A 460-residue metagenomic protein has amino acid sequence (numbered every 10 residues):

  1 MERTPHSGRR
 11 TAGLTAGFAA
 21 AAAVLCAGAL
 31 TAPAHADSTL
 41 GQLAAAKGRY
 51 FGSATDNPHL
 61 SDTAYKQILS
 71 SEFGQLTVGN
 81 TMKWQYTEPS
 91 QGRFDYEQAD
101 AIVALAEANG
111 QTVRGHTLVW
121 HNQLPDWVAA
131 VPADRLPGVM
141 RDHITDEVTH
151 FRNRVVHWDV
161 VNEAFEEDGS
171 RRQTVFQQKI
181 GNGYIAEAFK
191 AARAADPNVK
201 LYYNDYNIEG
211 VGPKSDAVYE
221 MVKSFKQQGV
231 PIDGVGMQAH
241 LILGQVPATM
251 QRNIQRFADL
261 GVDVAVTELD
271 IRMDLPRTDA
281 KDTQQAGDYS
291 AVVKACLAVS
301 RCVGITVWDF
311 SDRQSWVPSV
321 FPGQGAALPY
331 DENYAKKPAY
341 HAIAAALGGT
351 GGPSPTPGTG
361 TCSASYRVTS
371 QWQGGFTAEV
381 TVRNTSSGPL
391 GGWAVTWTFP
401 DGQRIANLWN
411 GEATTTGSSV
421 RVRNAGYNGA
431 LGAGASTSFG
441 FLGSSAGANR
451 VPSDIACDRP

Functional and structural regions predicted by a protein language model:
M1-A36: Secretory targeting and sorting signals
C26-L40, G351-T359: C-terminal region of N-terminal signal peptides and the immediate post-cleavage residues of exported proteins
D37-G79: Boundary/entry segment of secreted carbohydrate-active catalytic domains
L40, S71-S90, D95-I208: Substrate-binding cleft and catalytic face of glycoside hydrolase catalytic domains, especially the flexible beta-alpha
A54-A64, W84-E97, L124, F165-G169 (+3 more regions): Acidic-and-aromatic substrate-binding clefts and catalytic sites of carbohydrate-active enzymes
E97-T112, Q178-L201, P213-R277, S290-C302: Glycoside hydrolase catalytic-domain groove-lining segments
T117-L118, K200-I208, A239-H240, F257-Y289 (+2 more regions): Active-site clefts of carbohydrate-active enzymes
G349-P460: Extracellular low-complexity, O-glycosylation-prone Ser/Thr/Pro/Gly-rich "stalks" and linkers flanking catalytic
